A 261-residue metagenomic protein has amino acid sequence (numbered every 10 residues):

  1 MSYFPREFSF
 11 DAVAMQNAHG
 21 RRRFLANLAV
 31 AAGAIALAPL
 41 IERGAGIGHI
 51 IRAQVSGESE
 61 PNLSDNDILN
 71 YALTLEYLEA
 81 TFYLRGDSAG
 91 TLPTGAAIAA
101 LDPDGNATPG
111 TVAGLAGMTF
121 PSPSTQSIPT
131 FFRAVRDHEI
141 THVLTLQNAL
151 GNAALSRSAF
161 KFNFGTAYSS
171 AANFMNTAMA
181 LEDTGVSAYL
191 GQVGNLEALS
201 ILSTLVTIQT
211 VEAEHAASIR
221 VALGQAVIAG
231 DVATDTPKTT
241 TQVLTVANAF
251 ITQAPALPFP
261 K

Functional and structural regions predicted by a protein language model:
S2-H19, A26-K261: All-alpha RGS (Regulator of G-protein Signaling) helical domain and cognate RGS-like helical scaffolds
